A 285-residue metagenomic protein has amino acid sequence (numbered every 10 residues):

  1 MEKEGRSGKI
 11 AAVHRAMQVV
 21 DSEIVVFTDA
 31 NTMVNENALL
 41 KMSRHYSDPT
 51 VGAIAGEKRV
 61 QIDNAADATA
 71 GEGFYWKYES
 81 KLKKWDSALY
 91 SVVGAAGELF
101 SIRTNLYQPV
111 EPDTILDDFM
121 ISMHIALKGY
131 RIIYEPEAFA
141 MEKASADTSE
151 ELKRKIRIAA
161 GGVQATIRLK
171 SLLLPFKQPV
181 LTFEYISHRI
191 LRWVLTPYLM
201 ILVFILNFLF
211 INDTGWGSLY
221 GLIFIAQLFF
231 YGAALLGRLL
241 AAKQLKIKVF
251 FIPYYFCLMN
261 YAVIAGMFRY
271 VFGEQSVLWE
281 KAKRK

Functional and structural regions predicted by a protein language model:
E2, I10-A12, Q18, S22 (+2 more regions): Long helical/loop segments within the catalytic core of UDP-sugar-dependent glycosyltransferases, especially the large
V25: Short aromatic/hydrophobic "clamp" motif used to bind/position activated sugar donors
D29-M33, E111-D113, I125: The conserved acidic donor/metal-binding loop of glycosyltransferases
M33, S101, Y134: Short aromatic/basic micro-patch
Y46-Y78, D113-D117, S122-H188, Y261 (+1 more regions): Catalytic donor/gating beta->alpha subdomain of glycosyltransferases that bind UDP-sugars
W85, L89, R189, W193-P197: Loop-to-transmembrane-helix entry motif
E142, R192-Q275: Membrane-embedded multi-pass helical conduit in multi-pass membrane proteins, especially envelope-biosynthetic
L278-K285: Membrane-proximal intrinsically disordered regions of secretory-pathway and membrane-system proteins
